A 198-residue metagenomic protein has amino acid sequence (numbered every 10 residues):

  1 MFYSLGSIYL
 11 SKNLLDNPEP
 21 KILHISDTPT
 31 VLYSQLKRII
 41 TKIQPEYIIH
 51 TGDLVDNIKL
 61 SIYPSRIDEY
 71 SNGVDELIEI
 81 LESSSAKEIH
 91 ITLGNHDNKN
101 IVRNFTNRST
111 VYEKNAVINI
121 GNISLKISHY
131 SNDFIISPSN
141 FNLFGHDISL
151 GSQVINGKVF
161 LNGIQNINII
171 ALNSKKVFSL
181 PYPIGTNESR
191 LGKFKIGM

Functional and structural regions predicted by a protein language model:
M1-D16: N-terminal pre-catalytic segment of deacetylase/amide-hydrolase enzymes
L14, I40, L81, F134-I135: Structural motif
D16-I22: A short, charged/proline- and glycine-enriched loop that marks the coil->beta-strand transition at the N-terminal
H24-D27, I48-D53, H90-N95, K126-H129 (+2 more regions): Active-site neighborhood of phospho(di)ester-bond hydrolases with catalytic His/Asp-centered motifs
P29-T30, D56, N132, S149: Short, glycine/acidic-enriched loop or turn micro-motifs at the edges of active sites
T30-N115: Core catalytic region of metal-dependent phosphoesterases/phosphodiesterases, especially metallo-beta-lactamase-like
A116, I120-E188, F194-K195: Conserved beta-sheet core of the metallophosphoesterase superfamily
